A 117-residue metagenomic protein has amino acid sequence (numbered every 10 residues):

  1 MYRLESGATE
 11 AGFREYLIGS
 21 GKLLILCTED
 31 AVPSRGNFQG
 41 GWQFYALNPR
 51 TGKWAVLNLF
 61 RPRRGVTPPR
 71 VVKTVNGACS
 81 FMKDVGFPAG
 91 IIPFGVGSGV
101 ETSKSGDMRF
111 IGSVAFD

Functional and structural regions predicted by a protein language model:
M1-A11, P88, V96, V100-D117: Intrinsically disordered, low-complexity regions
M1-W54: Short N-terminal "domain-start" leader segments that mark the transition from disordered tails or signal peptides into
L4, P68-P69: Short N-terminal micro-motifs specific to bacterial/archaeal maturation and metal-cluster initiation sites
I18, I25, I91-I92, I111: Weak global preference for isoleucine
P33-T67, D84-P88, I92-G97: Short aromatic-glycine-(Arg/Gly/Cys) micro-motifs in beta-strand/loop hairpins
P69-D107: Short, compact, well-ordered microdomains
